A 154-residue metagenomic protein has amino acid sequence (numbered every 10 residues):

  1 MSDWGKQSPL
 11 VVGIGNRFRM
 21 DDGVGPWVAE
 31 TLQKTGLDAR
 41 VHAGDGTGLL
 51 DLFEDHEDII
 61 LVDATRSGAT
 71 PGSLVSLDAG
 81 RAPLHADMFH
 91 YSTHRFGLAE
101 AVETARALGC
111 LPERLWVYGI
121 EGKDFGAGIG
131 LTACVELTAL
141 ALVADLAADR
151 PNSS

Functional and structural regions predicted by a protein language model:
M1-G122, I129-L140, D145-S153: N-terminal catalytic or cofactor-binding beta/alpha core of small enzyme domains
